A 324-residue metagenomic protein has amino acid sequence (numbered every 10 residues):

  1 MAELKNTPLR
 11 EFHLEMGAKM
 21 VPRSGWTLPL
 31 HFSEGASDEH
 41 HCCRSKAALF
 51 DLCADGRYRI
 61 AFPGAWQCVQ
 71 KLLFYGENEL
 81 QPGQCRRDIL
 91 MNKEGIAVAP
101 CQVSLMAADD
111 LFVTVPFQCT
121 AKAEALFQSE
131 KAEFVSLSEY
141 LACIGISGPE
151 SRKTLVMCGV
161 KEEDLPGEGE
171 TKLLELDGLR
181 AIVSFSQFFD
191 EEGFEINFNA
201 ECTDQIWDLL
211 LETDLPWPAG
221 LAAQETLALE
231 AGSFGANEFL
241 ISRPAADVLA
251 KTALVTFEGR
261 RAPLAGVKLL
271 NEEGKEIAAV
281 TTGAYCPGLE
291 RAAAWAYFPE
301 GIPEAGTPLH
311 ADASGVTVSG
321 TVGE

Functional and structural regions predicted by a protein language model:
M1-M16, S104-E324: Conserved, structured C-terminal
M1-M91, I96, L221-A222: Acidic, proline/glycine-enriched N-terminal capping motif
K71-E130: Well-ordered mid-protein domain cores that form the structural environment of catalytic cofactors
